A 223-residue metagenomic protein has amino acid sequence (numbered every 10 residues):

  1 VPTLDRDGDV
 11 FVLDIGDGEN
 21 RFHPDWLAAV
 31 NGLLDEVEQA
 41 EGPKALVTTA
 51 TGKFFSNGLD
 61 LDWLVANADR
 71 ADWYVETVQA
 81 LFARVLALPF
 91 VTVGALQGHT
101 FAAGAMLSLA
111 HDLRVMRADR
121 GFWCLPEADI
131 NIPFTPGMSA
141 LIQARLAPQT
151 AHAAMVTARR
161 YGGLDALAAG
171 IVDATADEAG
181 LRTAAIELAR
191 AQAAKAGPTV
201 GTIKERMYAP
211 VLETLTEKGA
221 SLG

Functional and structural regions predicted by a protein language model:
V1-G18, A153-A194, T202-L215, G219-G223: Amphipathic alpha-helical segments at domain termini/boundaries
V1-T49: Conserved CoA-thioester-binding segment of acyl-CoA-metabolizing enzymes
L13, A29-V30, T48, D60 (+4 more regions): Terminal peptide-recognition signature
L27, L61, V78, S139 (+2 more regions): A general structural signal for well-ordered alpha-helical segments in protein cores
L33-E36, T77-P89: Catalytic-core regions built around general acid/base machinery
T49-L81: Glycine- (often His-adjacent) and acidic-residue-rich active-site loop that binds/positions the CoA thioester
G52-S56, F101-A102, F122, M207-P210: Short, active-site-adjacent cap segments at secondary-structure transitions
R84-A196: Crotonase-fold acyl-CoA enzyme core
